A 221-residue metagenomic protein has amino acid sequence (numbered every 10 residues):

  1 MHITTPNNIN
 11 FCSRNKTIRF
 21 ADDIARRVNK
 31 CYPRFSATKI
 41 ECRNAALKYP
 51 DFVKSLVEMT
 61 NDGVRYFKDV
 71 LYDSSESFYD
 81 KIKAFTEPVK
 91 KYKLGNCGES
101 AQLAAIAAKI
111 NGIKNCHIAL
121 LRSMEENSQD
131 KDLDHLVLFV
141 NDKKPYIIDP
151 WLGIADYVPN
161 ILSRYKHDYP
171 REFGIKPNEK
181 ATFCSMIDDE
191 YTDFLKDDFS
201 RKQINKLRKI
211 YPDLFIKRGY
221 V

Functional and structural regions predicted by a protein language model:
H2-V221: A structural boundary/capping signal
